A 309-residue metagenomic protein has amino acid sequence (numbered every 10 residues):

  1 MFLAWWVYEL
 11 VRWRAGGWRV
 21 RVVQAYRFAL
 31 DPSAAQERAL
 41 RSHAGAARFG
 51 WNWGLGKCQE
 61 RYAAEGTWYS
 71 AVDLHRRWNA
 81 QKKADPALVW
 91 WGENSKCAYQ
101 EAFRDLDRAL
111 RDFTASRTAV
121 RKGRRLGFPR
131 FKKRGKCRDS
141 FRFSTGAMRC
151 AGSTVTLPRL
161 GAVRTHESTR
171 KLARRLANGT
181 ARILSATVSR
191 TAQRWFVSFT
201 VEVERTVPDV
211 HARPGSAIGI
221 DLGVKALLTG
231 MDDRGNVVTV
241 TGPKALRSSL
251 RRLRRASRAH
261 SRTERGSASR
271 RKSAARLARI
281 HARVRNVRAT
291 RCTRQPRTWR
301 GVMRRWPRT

Functional and structural regions predicted by a protein language model:
M1-T309: Nucleic-acid substrate recognition interfaces
